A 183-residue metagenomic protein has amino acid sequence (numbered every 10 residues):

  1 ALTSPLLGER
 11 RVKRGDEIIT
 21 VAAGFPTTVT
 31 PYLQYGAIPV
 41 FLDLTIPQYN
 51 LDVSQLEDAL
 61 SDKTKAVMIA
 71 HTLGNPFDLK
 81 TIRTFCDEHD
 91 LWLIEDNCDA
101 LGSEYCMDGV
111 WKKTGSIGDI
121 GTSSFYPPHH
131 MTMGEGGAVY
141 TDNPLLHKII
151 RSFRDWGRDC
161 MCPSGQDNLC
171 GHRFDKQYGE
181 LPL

Functional and structural regions predicted by a protein language model:
A1-E17, P31-Y35, F41: Phosphate-binding glycine-rich loop
E17, I38, K65, D90-W92 (+2 more regions): Proline-centered loop/turn at the N-terminus of a beta-strand
T20, I38-Q48: Short beta-strand->loop structural element characteristic of the AMP-binding/adenylate-forming
G24-V29: Conserved coil-to-alpha-helix start sites within the AMP-binding
P31-Y32, F85, K113: Hydrophobic/aromatic ligand-binding patch that stacks against planar heteroaromatic rings of cofactors or nucleotides
V53-M68, G74-V110, N143-L146: Catalytic PLP-binding core of fold-type I/II PLP enzymes
D99-M107, I117-L183: Active-site region of PLP-dependent enzymes
